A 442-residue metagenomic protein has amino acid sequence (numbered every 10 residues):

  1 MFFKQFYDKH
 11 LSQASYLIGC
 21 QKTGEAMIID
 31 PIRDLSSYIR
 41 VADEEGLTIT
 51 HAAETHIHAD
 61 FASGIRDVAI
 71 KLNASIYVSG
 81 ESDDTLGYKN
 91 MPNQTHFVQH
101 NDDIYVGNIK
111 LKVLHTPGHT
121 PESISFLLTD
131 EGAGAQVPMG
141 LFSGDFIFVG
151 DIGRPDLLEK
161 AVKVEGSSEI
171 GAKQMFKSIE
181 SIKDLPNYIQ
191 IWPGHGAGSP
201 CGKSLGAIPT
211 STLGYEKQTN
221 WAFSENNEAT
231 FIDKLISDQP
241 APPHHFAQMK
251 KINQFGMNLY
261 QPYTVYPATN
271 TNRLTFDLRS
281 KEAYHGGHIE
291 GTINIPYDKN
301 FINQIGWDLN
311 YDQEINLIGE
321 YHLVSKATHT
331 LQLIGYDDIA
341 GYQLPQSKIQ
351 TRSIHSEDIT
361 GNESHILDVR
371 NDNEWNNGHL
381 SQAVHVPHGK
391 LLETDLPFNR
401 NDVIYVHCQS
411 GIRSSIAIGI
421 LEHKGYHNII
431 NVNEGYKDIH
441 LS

Functional and structural regions predicted by a protein language model:
I18, D30, H56, V68 (+8 more regions): Divalent metal-coordination and catalytic microenvironments
T23-A26, R33-H115, T129, Q136-M139: Active-site HxH/HxHxD metal-binding segment of metal-dependent hydrolases
I29, T55, G144, G150 (+3 more regions): Active-site flanking residues adjacent to catalytic metal/cofactor-binding acidic residues
P31-I32, I57, E81-S82, T120 (+6 more regions): Active-site metal-binding loops of divalent metal-dependent hydrolases
A52-F61, H115-S123, I191-S199, V406-I412: Histidine-centered catalytic micro-motifs
Y88-M91, R154, E165-S168, Y215-Q248 (+2 more regions): Rhodanese-like catalytic fold shared by cysteine-dependent sulfurtransferases and DSP/PTP-type phosphatases
K110, T120-A241: Metallo-beta-lactamase
P193-S199, K203-S204, A247-K250, D277-S280 (+1 more regions): Short, well-ordered beta-to-alpha junction loops that form the rim of enzyme active sites and present histidine/acidic
